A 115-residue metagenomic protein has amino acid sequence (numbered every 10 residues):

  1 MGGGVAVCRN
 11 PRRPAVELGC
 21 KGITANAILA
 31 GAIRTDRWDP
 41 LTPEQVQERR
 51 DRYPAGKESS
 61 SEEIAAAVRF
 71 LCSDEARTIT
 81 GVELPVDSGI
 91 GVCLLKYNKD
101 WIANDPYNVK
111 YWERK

Functional and structural regions predicted by a protein language model:
M1-E17, F70: Conserved catalytic helix of short-chain dehydrogenase/reductases
V16-C20, I33, S59, C72: A short hydrophobic alpha-helix cap/turn motif
G19, T24, I79-G81: Short, small/polar-rich loop/turn modules that mediate ligand/substrate recognition or access, typified
C20, A30-Y53, L94-K115: A glycine/serine/threonine-rich, flexible loop-to-helix segment that serves as the NAD(P) cofactor-binding "lid"
T24-R34, C72, P85-D87: Conserved SDR Rossmann-fold cofactor-binding beta-strand/turn motif
Y53-I64, E75: A conserved structural motif in NAD(P)-dependent oxidoreductases
R77-C93: Short-chain dehydrogenase/reductase
